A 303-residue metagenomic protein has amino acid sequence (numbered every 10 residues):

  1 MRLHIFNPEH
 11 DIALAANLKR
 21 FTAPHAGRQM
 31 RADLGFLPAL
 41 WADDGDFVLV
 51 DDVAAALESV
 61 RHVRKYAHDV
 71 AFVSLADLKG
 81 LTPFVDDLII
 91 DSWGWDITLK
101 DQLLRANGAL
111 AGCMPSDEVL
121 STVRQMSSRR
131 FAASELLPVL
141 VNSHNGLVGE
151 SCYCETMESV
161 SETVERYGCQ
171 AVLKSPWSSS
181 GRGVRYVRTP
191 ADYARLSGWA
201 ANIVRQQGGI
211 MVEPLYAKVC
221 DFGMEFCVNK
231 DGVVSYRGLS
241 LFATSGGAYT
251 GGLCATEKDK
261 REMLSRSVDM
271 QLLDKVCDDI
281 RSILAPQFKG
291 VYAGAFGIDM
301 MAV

Functional and structural regions predicted by a protein language model:
M1-D46: N-terminal-proximal low-complexity accessory segments that begin disordered and transition into the first
L14-N17, A56-V63, L99-N107, R182-R185 (+2 more regions): A short acidic (Asp/Glu
R20, V204-I210, D279-A285: Short Pro/Gly-enriched beta-strand edge/turn motifs at strand-loop
R28-L40, L49-E162: Conserved N-proximal alpha/beta basic substrate-recognition cap immediately N-terminal to, or forming the N-lobe
L136, V164-Y186, V204-K218, I298: ATP-grasp fold ATP-binding core
E150-S151, A171-L196, G223, G246-M263: Glycine-rich phosphate-binding loop of ATP-grasp-fold ATP-dependent ligases
R195-A248, M301-V303: Phosphate-binding site of ATP-dependent enzymes
Y249-V303: A long amphipathic alpha-helix within ATP-dependent nucleotide-binding catalytic cores
